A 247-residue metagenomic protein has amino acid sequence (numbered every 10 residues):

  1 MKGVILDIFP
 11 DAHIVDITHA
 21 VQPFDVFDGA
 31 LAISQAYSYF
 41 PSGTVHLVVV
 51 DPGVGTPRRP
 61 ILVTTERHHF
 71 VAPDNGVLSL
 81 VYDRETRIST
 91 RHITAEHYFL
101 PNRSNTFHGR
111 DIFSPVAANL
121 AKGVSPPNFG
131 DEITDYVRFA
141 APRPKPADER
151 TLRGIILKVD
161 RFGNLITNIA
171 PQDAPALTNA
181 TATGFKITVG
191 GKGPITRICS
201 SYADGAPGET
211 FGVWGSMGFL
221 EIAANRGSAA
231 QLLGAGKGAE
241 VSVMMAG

Functional and structural regions predicted by a protein language model:
M1-V21: N-terminal glycine-rich anion-binding loop in soluble enzyme alpha/beta folds
G3-V4, A32-Q35, L80, I112-N119: Alpha-helical scaffold segments in soluble metabolic enzymes
I8-D11, A36-F40, R84, N119-P127: Change "in soluble alpha/beta enzymes" to "in soluble alpha/beta proteins
A12-V15, T44-L47, P60-L62, H68-V71 (+8 more regions): Structural motif
D25-L31, Y39-G43, L47-V50, G55-D111: Active-site histidine-anchored catalytic micro-motif
L100-A180: Anionic-ligand-binding alpha/beta catalytic cores of soluble enzymes and soluble regulatory domains that recognize
I166-G234: A conserved acidic, glycine/proline-rich C-terminal tail/linker
Q231-L232, K237-G247: Pepsin/retropepsin-fold aspartyl endopeptidases
